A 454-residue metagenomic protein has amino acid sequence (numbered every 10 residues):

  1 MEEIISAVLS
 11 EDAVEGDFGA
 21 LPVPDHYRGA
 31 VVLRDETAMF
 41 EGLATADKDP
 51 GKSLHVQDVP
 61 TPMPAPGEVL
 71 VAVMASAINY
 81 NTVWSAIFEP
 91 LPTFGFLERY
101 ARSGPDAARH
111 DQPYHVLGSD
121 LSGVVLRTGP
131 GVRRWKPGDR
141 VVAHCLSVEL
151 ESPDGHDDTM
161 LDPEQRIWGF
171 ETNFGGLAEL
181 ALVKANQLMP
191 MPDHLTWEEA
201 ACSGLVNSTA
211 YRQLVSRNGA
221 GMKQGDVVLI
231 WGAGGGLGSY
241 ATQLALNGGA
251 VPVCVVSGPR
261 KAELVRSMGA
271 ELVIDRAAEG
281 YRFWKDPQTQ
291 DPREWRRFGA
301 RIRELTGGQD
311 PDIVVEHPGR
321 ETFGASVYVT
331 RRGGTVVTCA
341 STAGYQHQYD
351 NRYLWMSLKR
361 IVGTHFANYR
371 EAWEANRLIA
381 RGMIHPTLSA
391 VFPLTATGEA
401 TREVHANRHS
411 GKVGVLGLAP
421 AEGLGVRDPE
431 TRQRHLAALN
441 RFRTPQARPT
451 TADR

Functional and structural regions predicted by a protein language model:
E2-D25, G324-V327, Y369-R454: C-terminal hydrophobic helical "lid"/dimerization subdomain of Rossmann-like NAD(P)H-dependent oxidoreductases
I5-P22, T37-A75, Y114-V116, G131-V132: A short N-terminal beta-strand-loop micro-motif at the entrance of redox/enzyme domains
P60-A77, P90-D154, P192: Glycine-rich beta-strand-centered segment in the early N-terminal region that forms part of a ligand/cofactor-binding
A107-P113, S119, S147-G232: NAD(P)H dinucleotide-binding glycine-rich loop of Rossmann-like/cofactor-binding domains, especially the beta1-alpha1
T209, G236-L237, E321: Hydrophobic/small residue at the entry helix of a nucleotide-binding pocket
K223, T330-R331: Helix-to-beta-strand junctions that scaffold the AdoMet/dcAdoMet cofactor pocket in Class I SAM-dependent enzymes
I230, L246-E321: Adenosine-nucleotide cofactor-binding segment
S341-M356: Rossmann-fold NAD(P)-binding glycine/threonine-rich loop
